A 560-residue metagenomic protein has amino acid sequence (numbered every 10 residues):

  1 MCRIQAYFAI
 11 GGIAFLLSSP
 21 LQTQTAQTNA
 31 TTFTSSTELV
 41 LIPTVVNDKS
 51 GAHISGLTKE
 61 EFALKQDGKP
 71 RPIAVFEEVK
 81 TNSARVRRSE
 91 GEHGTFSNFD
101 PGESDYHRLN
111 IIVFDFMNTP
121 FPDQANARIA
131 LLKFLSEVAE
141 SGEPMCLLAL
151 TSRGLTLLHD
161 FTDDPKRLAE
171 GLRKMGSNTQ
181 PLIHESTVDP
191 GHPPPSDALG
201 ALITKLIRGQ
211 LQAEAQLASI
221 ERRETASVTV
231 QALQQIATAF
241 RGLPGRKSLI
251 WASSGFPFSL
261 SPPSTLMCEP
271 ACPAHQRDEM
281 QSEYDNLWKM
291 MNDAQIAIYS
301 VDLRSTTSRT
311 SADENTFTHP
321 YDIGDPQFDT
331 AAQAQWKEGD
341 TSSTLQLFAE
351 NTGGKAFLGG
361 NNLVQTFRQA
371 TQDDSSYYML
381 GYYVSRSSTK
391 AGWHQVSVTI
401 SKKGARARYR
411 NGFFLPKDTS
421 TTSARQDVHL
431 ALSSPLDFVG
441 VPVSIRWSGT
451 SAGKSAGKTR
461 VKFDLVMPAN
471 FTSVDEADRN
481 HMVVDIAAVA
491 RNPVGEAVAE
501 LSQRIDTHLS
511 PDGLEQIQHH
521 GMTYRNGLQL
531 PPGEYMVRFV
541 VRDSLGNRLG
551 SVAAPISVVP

Functional and structural regions predicted by a protein language model:
M1-Q5: N-terminal secretory signal peptides that target proteins for export/translocation
Y7-P20: Bacterial N-terminal signal peptides
Q22-P560: Scaffold/interface architecture of coatomer-like assemblies
